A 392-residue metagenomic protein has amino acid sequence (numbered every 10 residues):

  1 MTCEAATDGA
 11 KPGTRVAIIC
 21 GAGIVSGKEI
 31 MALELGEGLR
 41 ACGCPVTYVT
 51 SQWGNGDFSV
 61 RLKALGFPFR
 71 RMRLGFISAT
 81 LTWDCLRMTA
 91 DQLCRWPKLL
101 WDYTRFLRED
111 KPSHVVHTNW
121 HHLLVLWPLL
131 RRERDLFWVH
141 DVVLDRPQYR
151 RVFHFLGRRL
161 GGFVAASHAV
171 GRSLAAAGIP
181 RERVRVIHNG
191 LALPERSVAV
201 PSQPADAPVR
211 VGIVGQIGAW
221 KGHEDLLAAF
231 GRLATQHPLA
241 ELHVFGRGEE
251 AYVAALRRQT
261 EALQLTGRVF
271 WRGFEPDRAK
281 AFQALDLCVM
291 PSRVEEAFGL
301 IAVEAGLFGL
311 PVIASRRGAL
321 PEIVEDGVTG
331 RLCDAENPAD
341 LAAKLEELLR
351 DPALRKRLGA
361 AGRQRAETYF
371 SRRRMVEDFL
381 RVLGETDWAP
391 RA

Functional and structural regions predicted by a protein language model:
S26-E37, I213-R232, A254, R331 (+2 more regions): A conserved mid-protein helix/loop that constitutes part of the nucleotide-sugar donor-binding site
V49-G56, V214, E241-A255: Glycosyltransferase donor-sugar binding loop
L99, V116-L123: Short His-centered aromatic/hydrophobic patch
A169, G190: Carbohydrate-associated surface elements
A251-A254, T266-E275, A281, R331-L332: Active-site donor-binding acidic/aromatic loop of nucleotide-activated sugar and phosphosugar transferases involved
P311-A314, V324: Short hydrophobic beta-strand element within catalytic cores of glycosyltransferases and related nucleotide-activated
D326-G327, R331-P338, E347-A353: Conserved acidic donor-binding segment of nucleotide-sugar-dependent glycosyltransferases
D340, E347, L354-Y369, M375-R381: A short, well-ordered alpha-helix in the C-terminal region of glycosyltransferases
